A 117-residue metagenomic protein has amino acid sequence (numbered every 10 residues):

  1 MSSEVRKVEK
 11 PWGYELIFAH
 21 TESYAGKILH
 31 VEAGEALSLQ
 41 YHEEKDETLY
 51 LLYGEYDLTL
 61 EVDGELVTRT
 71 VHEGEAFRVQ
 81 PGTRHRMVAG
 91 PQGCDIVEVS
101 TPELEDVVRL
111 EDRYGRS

Functional and structural regions predicted by a protein language model:
S3-K10, V88-S117: Double-stranded beta-helix
S3-K45: A short glycine-rich, His/Asp/Glu-containing loop-to-beta-strand
I28, T48, T68-R69: Short, surface-exposed secondary-structure edge patches
E35, E44-K45, T83, Q92-G93 (+1 more regions): A generic "binding-loop/recognition-motif" signal
A36-S38, D57, E75-M87: Histidine-centered metal-chelating micro-motifs
Y41-E43, Y50-L51, A89-Q92: Short glycine/proline-enriched turns and hinge-like loops at secondary-structure junctions
E44-V62: Glycine- and acidic-residue-biased ligand/ion/polar-headgroup-sensing regions
V62-G82: Short acidic-glycine-tyrosine-enriched beta hairpin
